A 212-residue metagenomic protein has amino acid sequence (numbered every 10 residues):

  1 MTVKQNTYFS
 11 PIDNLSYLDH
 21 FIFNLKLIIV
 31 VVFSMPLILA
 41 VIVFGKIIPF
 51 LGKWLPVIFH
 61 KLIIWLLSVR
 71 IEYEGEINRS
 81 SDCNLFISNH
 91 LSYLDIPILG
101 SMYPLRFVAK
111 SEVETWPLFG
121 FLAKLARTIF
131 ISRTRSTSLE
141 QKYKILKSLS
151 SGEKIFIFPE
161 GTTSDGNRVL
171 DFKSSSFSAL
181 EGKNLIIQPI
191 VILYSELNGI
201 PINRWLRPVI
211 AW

Functional and structural regions predicted by a protein language model:
T2-K4, F130-R133, G182: Polar-ligand-bearing catalytic/cofactor-coordination segments of membrane-embedded or membrane-tethered inner-membrane
T2-N84: Membrane-anchoring hydrophobic helices of lipid-metabolizing enzymes
S34, I38-F50, V57, W65-L66 (+1 more regions): Catalytic core of membrane glycerolipid acyltransferases/transacylases, capturing the structured, soluble-facing
C83-L85, G152-F158, I186: Residue-level preference for the first positions of well-ordered beta-strands
F119-G120, E153, N167-W212: A cross-family acyltransferase "interaction/gating" segment
T128-K154, F158-P159: A membrane-cytosol interface segment of integral membrane proteins
T163-S164: Short active-site segment of divalent metal-dependent hydrolases/proteases that encodes the spacing between
